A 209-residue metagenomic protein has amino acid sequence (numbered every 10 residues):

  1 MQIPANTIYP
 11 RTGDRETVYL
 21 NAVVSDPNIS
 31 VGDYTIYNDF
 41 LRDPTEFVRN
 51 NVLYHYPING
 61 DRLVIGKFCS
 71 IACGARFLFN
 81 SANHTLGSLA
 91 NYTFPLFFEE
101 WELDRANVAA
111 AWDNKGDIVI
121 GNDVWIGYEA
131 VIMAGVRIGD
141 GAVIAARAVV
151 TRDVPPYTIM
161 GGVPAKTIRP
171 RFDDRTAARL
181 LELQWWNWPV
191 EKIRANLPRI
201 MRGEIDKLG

Functional and structural regions predicted by a protein language model:
M1-I29, F94: Extended, small-residue-rich solenoid/repeat segments and analogous flexible loops that form exposed scaffolds
V24, L89, I205-L208: Short clusters of hydrophobic/aromatic residues that line enzyme substrate/ligand-binding pockets
I29, I36-I132: Flexible, glycine/small-residue-enriched loop-and-beta-strand segment within the central core of proteins
N91, G161, E182: Phosphate-coordinating loops and pocket residues in cytosolic domains that bind phosphorylated ligands
E102-I132, P164-G209: C-terminal segments of enzyme domains that contribute to small-molecule binding surfaces
I118, E129-A142, A148-R152: Beta-rich strand-turn-strand
I144, G162: Conserved G/P- and acidic residue-centered "switch" motifs that form tight phosphate/ATP-binding loops in soluble
